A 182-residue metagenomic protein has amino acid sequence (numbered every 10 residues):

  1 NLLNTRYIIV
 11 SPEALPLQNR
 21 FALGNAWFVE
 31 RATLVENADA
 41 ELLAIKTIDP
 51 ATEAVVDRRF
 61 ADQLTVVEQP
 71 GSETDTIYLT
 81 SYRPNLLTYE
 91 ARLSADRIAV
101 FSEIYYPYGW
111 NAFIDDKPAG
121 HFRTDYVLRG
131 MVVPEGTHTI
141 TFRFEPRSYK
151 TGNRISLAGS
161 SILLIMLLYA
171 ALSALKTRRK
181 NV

Functional and structural regions predicted by a protein language model:
N1-E36, V66-E73: A cross-kingdom signal targeting lumenal/periplasmic-facing segments of multi-pass membrane and secretory-pathway
R6, T52-V182: Active-site-proximal, structured, solvent-exposed surfaces of multi-pass membrane proteins that position macromolecular
A32-A51, Y169: Short, cationic low-complexity segments
